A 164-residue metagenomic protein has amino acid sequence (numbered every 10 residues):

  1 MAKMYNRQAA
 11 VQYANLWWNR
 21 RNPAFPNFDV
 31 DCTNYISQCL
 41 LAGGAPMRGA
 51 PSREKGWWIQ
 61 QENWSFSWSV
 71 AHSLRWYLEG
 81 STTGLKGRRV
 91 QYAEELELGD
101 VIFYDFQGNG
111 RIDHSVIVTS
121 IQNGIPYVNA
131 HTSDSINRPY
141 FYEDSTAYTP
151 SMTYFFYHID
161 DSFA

Functional and structural regions predicted by a protein language model:
M1-S69: N-terminal capping segments
N19, L41, Q107, I121 (+1 more regions): Residue-level marker of positions within ordered structural domains that often coincide with functionally constrained
F28, C32, E54, Y92 (+3 more regions): Residue-level signal for alpha-helical context at structural boundaries
P46, F103-G110, T132-N137: Solvent-exposed loop/turn segments at secondary-structure junctions within structured extracellular/periplasmic domains
G49-S52, H114-S115, Y140: Short, solvent-exposed loop/turn and secondary-structure capping segments
W57-V128: ...with weaker cross-activation on analogous glycine-rich loops/strands in unrelated enzymes
I117-T119, N123-A164: Glycine-rich, aromatic-bearing surface loops/beta-hairpins
